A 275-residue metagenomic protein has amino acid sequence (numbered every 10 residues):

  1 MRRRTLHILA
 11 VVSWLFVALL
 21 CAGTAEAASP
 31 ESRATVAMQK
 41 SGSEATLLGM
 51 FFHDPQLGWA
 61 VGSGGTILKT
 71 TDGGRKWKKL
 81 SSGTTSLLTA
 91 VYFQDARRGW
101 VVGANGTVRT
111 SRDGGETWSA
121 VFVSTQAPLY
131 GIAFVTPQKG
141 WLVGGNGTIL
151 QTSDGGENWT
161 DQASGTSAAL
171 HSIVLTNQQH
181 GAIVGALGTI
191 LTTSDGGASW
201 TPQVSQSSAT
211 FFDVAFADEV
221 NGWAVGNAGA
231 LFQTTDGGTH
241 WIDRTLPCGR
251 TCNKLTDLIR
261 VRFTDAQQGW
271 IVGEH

Functional and structural regions predicted by a protein language model:
R2-V12: Bacterial N-terminal signal peptides that target proteins for export
A10-C21: Bacterial N-terminal signal peptides
G23-H275: Residue-level hotspots at or immediately adjacent to binding/recognition sites across diverse folds
